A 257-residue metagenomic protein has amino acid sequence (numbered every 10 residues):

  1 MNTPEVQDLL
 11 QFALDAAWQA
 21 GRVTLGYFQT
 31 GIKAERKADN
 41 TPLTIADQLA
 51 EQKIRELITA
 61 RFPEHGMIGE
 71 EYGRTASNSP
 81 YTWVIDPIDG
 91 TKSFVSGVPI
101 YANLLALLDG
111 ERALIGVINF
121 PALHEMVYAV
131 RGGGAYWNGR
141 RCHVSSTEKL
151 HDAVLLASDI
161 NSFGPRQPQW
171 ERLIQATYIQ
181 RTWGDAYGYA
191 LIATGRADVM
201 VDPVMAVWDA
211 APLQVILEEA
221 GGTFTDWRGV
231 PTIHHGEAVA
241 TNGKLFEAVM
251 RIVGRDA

Functional and structural regions predicted by a protein language model:
M1-I88, K244, A248-G254: N-terminal subdomain of lithium-sensitive/metallo-dependent phosphomonoesterases centered on the IMPase/IPPase/PAP
A20, T24, D47, I58 (+7 more regions): Residue-level signal for inorganic ion chemistry
Q48, Q52, E71, P87-G90 (+5 more regions): Generic detector of well-ordered alpha-helical packing
E64-E71, Y136-N138, G221-G222: Short gly/ser/thr-rich secondary-structure transition/capping motifs
S77-G133, A153: DPxDG-like acidic metal-binding loop motif
G110, N138-G139: Short strand-turn-strand beta-turns centered on an Asx-Gly dipeptide
H143-A257: An extended, acidic
